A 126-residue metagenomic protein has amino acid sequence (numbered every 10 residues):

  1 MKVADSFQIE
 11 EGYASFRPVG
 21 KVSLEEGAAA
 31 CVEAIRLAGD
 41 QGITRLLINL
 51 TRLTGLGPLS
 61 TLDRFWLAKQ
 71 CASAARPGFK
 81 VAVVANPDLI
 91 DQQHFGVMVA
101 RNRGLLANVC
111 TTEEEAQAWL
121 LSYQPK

Functional and structural regions predicted by a protein language model:
M1-K126: Amphipathic, Lys/Arg-enriched alpha-helical "gate/interface" segment within cytosolic domains that mediates
